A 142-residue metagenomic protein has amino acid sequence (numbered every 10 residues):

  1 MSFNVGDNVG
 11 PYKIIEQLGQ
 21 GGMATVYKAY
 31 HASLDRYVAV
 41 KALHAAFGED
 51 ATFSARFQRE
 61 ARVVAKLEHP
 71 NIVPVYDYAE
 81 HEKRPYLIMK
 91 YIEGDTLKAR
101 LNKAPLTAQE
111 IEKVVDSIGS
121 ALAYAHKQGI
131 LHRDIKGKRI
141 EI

Functional and structural regions predicted by a protein language model:
G19, R59, L67-N71, R84 (+1 more regions): Flexible N-lobe loop architecture of eukaryotic-like protein kinase catalytic domains
T25: Conserved N-lobe ATP-binding subsite of Hanks-type protein kinase domains, especially the beta3 VAIK lysine
Y30-Y37: Conserved N-lobe loop of protein kinases adjacent to the ATP-binding glycine-rich P-loop
H44-K66: AlphaC helix of the eukaryotic protein kinase fold
Y78: Activation-segment/catalytic-loop signature of the eukaryotic protein kinase fold
E82-T96, R100: Conserved short submotifs of the Hanks-type protein kinase catalytic core that shape the nucleotide-binding pocket
V114-V115: Activation segment signature within eukaryotic-like protein kinase domains
G119-I130: Protein kinase catalytic-loop region centered on the HRD/HxD motif
